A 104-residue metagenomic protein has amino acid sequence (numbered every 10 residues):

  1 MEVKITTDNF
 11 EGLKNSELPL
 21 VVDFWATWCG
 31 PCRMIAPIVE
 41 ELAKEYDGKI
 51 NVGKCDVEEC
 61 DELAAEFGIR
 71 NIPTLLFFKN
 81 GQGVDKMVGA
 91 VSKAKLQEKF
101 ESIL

Functional and structural regions predicted by a protein language model:
M1-N51, E58-E66, R70-T74, F78-L104: Proteins that catalyze or organize thiol-disulfide redox chemistry and the adjacent proteostasis machinery handling
